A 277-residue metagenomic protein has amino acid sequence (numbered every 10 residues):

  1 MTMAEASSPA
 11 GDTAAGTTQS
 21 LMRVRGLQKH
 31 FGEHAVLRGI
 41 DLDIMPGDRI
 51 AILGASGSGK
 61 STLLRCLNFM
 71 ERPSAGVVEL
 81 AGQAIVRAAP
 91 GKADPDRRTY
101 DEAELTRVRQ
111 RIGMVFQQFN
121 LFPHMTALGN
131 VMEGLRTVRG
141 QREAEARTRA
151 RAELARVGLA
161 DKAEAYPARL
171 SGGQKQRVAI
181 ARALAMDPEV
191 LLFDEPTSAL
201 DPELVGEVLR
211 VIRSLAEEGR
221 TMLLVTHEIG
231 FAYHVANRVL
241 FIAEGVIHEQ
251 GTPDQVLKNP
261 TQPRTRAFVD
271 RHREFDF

Functional and structural regions predicted by a protein language model:
N68: Helix-to-loop junction immediately C-terminal to a conserved catalytic motif
G76-A93: Conserved ABC transporter NBD signature motif
M125-E133: Short coil-to-helix segment of the ABC ATPase nucleotide-binding domain corresponding to the Q-loop/switch region
A165-A168, M186, E218: Conserved signature/switch motifs of ABC ATPase nucleotide-binding domains
L191-D194: Catalytic Walker B motif of ABC-type/P-loop ATPase nucleotide-binding domains
Q250-G251: ABC ATPase "signature
